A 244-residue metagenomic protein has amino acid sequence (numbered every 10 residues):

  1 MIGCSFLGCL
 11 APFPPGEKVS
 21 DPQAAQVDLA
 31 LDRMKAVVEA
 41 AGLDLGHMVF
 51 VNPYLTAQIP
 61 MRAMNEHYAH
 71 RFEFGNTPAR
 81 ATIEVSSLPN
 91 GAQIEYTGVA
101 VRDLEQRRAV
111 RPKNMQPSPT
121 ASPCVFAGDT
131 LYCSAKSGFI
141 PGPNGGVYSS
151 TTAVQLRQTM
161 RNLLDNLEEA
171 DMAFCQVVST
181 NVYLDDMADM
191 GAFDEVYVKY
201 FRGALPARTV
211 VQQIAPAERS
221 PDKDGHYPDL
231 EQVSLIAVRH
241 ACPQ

Functional and structural regions predicted by a protein language model:
M1-D32, A36-F50, L55-S179, L184-Q244: N-terminal presequence-like segments and the immediate start of the first folded domain
